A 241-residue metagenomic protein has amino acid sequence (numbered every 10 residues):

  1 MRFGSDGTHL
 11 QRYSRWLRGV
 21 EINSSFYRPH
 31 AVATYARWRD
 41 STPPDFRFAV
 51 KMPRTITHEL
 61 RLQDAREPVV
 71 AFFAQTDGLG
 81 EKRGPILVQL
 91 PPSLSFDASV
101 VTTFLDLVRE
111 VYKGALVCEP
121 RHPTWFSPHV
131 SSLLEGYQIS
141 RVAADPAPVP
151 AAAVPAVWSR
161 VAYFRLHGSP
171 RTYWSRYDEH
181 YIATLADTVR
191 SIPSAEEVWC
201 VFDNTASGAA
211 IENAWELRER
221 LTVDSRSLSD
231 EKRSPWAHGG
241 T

Functional and structural regions predicted by a protein language model:
M1-T241: Residues lining hydrophobic/aromatic ligand-binding pockets adjacent to catalytic sites
